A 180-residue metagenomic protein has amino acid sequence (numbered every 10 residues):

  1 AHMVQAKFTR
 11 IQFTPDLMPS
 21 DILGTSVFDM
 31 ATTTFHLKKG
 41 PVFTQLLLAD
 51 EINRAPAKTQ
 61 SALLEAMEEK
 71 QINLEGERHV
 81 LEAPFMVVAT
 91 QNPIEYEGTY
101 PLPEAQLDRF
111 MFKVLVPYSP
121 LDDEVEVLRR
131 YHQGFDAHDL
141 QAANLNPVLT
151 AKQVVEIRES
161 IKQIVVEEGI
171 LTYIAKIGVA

Functional and structural regions predicted by a protein language model:
A1-T14: Walker A/P-loop
M18-T33: Conserved NTP-binding/hydrolysis module of P-loop NTPases
D29-L48: Conserved alpha-helical scaffold flanking the Walker A/P-loop in AAA+ ATPase domains
D29-T34, A55, M67-I164: Canonical AAA+ ATPase core
F43-T44, A151-R158, L171-Y173: Short conserved motifs of the RecA-like P-loop NTPase core
D50-E51, A62: Walker B catalytic acidic pair
A175-V179: Amphipathic, well-packed alpha-helical segments that form the structural scaffold of globular domains
